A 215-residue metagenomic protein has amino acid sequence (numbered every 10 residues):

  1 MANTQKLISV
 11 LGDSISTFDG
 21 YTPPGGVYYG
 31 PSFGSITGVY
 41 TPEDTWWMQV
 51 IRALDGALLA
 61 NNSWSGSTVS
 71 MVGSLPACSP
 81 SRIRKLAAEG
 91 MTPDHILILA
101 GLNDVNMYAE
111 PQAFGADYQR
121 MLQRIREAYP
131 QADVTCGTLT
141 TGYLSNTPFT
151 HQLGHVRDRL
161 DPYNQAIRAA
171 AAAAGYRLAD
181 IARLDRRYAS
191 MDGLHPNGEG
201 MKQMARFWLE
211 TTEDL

Functional and structural regions predicted by a protein language model:
M1-Q5, L215: Extracellular cell-wall/glycan-interacting regions and their flexible linkers
T4, D55, P130: Residue-level signal for beta-strand positions within conserved beta-sheet cores that form or flank
L7-S9, Y21-A116, D161: Conserved SGNH/GDSL esterase-like catalytic core that processes O-acyl groups on lipids and polysaccharides
L11-G12, G137: Short hydrophobic segments within beta-strands
I15-S16: Short active-site segment of divalent metal-dependent hydrolases/proteases that encodes the spacing between
C78-L215: Alpha-helical cap/lid subdomain in secreted, periplasmic, or secretory-pathway luminal O-acyl-processing enzymes
